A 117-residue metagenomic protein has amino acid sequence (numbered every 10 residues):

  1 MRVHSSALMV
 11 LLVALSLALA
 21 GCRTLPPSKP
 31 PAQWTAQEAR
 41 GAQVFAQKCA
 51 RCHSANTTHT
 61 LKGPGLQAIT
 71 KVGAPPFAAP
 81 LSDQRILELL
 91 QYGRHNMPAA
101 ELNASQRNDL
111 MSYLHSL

Functional and structural regions predicted by a protein language model:
M1-C22: Sec-dependent bacterial lipoprotein signal peptides
A18, F45, P98: Conserved Rossmann-like nucleotide-binding pocket used by diverse enzymes that bind dinucleotide cofactors
C22-V44: Electrostatic cytochrome c docking/interface patches
P26-P27, T58-H59, P76, S116-L117: Inter-heme linker and motif-flanking segments adjacent to c-type heme-binding CXXCH motifs in c-type cytochromes
P31-A32, A79, A100: Helix-turn-helix-type domain boundary/helix-start signal
E38-A42, S54-L87: Gly/Gly-Pro-rich "capping" loops immediately C-terminal to redox-active cysteine motifs in periplasmic/lumenal
G41-A55, L110-L114: The canonical Cys-X-X-Cys-His
L61-I69, E88-L117: Axial heme c-ligation environment in periplasmic c-type cytochrome domains
